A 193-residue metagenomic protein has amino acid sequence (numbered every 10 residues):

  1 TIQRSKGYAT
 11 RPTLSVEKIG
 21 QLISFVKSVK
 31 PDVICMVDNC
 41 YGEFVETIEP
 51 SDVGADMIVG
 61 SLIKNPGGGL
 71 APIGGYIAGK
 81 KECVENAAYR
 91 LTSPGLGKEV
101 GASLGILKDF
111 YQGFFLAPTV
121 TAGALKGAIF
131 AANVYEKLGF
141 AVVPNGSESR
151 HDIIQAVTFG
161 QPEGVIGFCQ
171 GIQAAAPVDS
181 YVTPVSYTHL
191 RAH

Functional and structural regions predicted by a protein language model:
T1-A122, K126, Y135, A141-V143: Conserved PLP-enzyme active-site core in the AAT-like
G79, V157-Q161: Short beta-strand-to-loop capping motifs
S93-K98, Q173-S180: A common structural junction motif
V134, F159, G171-I172: Ser/Thr/Asn(+Pro)-rich, low-complexity disordered segments
G139-G146, D179-V182: Short secondary-structure junctions
S147-Q155: Conserved glycine-rich beta-strand-loop-beta hairpin in the small C-terminal domain of fold type I
P162-C169: Short, conserved charged micro-motifs
T188-A192: Conserved small/polar residues in nucleotide/adenosyl-binding loops
